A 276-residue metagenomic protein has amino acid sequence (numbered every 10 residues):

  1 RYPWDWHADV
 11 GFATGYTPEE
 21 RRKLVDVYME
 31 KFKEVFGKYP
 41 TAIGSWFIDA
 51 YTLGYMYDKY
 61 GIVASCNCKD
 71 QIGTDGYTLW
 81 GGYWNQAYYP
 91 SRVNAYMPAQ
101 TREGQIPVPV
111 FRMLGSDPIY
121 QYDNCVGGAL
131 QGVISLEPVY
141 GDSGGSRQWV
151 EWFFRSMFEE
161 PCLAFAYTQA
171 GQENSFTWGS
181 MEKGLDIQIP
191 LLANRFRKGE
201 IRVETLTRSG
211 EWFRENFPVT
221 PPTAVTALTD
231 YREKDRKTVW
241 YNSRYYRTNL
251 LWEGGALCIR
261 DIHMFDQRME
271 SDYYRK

Functional and structural regions predicted by a protein language model:
R1, D49-Y55, I72-G76, F176-G179 (+2 more regions): Short catalytic/ligand-binding loop motif for oxyanion handling, primarily in non-cytosolic enzymes, centered on
R1, I48-Y51, R236, N242-Y246 (+2 more regions): Active-site-adjacent structural elements in enzyme catalytic domains
R1-T14: Aromatic- and acidic-residue-enriched carbohydrate-binding clefts of CAZyme catalytic domains
P18-Y89: Catalytic domains of cell-wall/extracellular-matrix polysaccharide-remodeling enzymes, centered on de-N-acetylation
E34, Y39, Y96-S209: Catalytic grooves of carbohydrate-active enzymes
I43, T205, Y245: Conserved, mostly hydrophobic/aromatic
F213-W252: Surface beta-strand/loop "capping" patches
L250-K276: Acidic-aromatic substrate-binding/catalytic surfaces of carbohydrate-active enzymes
